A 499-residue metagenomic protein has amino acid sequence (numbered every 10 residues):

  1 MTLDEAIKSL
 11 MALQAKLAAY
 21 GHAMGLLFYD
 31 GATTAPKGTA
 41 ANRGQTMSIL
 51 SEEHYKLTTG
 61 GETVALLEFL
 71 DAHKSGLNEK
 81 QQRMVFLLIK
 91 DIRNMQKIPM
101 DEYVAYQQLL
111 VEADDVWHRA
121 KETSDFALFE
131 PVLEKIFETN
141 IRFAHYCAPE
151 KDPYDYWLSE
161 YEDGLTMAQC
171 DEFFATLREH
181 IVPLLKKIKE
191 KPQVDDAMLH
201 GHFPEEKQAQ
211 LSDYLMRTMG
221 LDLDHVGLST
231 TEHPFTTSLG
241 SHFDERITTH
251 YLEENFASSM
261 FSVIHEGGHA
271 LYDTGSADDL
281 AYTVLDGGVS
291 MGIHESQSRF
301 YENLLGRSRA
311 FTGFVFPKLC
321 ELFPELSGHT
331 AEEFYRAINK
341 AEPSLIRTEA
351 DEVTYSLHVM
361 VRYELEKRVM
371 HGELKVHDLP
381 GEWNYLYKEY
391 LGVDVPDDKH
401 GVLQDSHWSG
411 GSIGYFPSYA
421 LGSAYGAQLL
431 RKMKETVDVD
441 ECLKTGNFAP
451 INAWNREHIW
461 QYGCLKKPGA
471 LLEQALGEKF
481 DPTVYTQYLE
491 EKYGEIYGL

Functional and structural regions predicted by a protein language model:
M1-D163, E490-L499: A well-structured
T2-L3, H22-G25, A32, G38 (+4 more regions): C-terminal, non-catalytic "cap/extension" segments appended to globular domains
L10, A148, H265, S298 (+3 more regions): Divalent metal-coordination and catalytic microenvironments
L10, S258-A277, E295-R299: Active-site recognition of the HExxH zinc-binding catalytic motif
Y106-S258: Contiguous, non-catalytic segments that form substrate-binding/exosite surfaces or channel walls
R119-A127, E160, G164, K187-D196 (+4 more regions): Inter-helical turn/loop segments and adjacent helix faces that build the functional surface of alpha-helical bundle
F174, R178, E205-A209, L215 (+4 more regions): All-alpha helical catalytic cores of prenyl diphosphate-utilizing isoprenoid enzymes
G287-G328: Post-HExxH zinc-binding segment in Zn-dependent metallohydrolases
